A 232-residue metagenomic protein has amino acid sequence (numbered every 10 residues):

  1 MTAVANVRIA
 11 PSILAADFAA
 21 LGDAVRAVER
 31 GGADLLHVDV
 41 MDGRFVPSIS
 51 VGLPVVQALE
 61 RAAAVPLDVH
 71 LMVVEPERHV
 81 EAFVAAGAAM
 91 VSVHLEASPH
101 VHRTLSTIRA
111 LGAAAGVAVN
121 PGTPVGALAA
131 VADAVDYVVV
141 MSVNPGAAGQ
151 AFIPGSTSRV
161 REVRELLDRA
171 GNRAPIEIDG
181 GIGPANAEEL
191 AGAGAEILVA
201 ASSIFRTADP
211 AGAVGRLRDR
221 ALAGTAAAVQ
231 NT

Functional and structural regions predicted by a protein language model:
M1-A15, G22-D23, T225-T232: N-terminal amphipathic alpha-helix/helix-capping segment at the start of soluble metabolic enzymes
S12-A16, M41-G43, M72-P76, E96-S98 (+4 more regions): Active-site beta-loop-alpha junctions enriched in small/polar residues
D17-A20, A62, P66, R78-A82 (+1 more regions): Conserved anion-binding
L21, V28, D39, F83 (+6 more regions): Conserved, mostly hydrophobic/aromatic
R30-A33, A88, V135, A195: A structural motif
L35-L53, V143-A151, S202: Glycine-rich, proline-tolerant flexible connector loops at the mouths of alpha/beta enzymes
R44-P76, V80, A187-I204: A short alpha/beta connector and helix-capping loop motif
I108, A191, F205-T232: C-terminal helical cap(s) of enzyme catalytic domains, especially alpha/beta-barrels
